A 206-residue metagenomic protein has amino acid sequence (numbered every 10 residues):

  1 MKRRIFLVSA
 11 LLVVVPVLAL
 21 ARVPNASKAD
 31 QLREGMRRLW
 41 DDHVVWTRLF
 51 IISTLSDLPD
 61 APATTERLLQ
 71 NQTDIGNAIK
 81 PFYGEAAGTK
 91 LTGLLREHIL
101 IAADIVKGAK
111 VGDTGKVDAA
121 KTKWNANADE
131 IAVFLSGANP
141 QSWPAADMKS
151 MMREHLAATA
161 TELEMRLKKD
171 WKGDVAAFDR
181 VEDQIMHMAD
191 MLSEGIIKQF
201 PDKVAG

Functional and structural regions predicted by a protein language model:
R3-V8: N-terminal export leaders
S9-P16: Bacterial N-terminal signal peptides
A19-A21, A26: Boundary at the C-terminal end of the N-terminal hydrophobic targeting segment
N25, F50-A61, G76-A87: Helix-loop segments that flank and shape redox-cofactor active sites
K28-T54, L68, Q72, D104 (+2 more regions): C-terminal amphipathic alpha-helix
A61, T65-L68: Glycine-rich, hydrophobic membrane-spanning regions of integral membrane proteins that mediate transport
L69-V106: Mid-chain, structured segments of secreted extracytoplasmic proteins
